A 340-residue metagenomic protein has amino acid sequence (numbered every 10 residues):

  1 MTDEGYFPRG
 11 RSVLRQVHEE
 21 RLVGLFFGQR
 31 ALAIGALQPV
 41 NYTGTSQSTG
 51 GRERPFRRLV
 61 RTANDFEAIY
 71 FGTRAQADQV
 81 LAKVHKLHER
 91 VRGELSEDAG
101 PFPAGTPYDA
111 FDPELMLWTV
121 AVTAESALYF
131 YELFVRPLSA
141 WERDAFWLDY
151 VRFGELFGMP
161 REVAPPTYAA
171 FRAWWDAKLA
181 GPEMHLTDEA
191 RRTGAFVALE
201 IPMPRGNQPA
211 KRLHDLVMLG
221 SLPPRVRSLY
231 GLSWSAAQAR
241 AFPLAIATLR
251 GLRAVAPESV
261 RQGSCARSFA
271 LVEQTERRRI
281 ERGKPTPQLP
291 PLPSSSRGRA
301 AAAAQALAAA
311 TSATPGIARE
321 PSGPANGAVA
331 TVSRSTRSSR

Functional and structural regions predicted by a protein language model:
M1-R340: Mature, function-bearing regions of proteins
